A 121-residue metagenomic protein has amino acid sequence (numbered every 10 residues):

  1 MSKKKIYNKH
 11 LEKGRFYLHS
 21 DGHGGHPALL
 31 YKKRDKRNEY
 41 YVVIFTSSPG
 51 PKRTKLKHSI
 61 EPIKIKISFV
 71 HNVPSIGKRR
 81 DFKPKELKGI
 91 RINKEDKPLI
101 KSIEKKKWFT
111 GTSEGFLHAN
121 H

Functional and structural regions predicted by a protein language model:
M1-E12: Mixed-charge, Lys/Arg-rich low-complexity intrinsically disordered regions
K4-K5, R53-L56, V73: N-terminal cationic leader/targeting segments used for protein routing and processing
K9-L11, K33-R34, K101: Short linear sequence motifs
H10, H19, H23-H26, H58 (+2 more regions): Histidine (H) residue identity feature
L18, G24-I63: Compact nucleic-acid interaction/catalytic patches
S59-H121: C-terminal terminal-subdomain/extension
